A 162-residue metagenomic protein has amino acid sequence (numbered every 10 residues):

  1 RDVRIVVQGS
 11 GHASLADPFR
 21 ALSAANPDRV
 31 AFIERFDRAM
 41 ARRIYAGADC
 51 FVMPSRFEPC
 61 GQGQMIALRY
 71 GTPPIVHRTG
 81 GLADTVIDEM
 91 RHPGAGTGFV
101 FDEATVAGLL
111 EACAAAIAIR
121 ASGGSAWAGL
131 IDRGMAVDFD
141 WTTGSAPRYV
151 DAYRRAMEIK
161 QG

Functional and structural regions predicted by a protein language model:
D2-R43: Nucleotide-activated donor-binding/catalytic signature segment of Leloir-type glycosyltransferases, i.e., the conserved
V3, D28-A31, R91, A95 (+3 more regions): Secondary-structure boundary/capping residues
R38, R43-V137, D151, R155: Catalytic binding pocket for nucleotide-activated donors in carbohydrate/polymer assembly enzymes
T142-G162: C-terminal alpha-helical cap of glycosyltransferases
